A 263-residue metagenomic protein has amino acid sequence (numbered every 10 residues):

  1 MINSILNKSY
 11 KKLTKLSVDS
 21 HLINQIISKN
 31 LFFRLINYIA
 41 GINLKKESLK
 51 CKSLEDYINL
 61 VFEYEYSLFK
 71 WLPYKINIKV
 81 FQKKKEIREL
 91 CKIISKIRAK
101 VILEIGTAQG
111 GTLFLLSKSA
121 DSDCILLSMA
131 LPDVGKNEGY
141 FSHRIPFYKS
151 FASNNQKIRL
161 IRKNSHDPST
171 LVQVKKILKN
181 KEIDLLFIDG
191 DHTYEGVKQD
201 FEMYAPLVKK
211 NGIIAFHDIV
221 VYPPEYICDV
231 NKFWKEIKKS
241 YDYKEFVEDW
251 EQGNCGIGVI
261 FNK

Functional and structural regions predicted by a protein language model:
M1-N77: Membrane-proximal basic amphipathic "stem/tether" segments
Y74-K263: S-adenosylmethionine/decaboxylated-SAM
